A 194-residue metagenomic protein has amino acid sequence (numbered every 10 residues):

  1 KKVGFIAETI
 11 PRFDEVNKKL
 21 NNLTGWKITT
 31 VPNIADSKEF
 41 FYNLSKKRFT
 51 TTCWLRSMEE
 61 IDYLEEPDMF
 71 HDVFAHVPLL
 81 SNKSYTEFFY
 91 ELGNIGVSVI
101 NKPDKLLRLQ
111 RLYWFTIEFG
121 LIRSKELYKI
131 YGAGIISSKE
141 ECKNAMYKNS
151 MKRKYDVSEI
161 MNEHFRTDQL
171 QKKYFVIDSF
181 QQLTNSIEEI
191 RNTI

Functional and structural regions predicted by a protein language model:
K1-S84, I160-N162, K172-I194: The feature captures two recurrent sequence modes
E59-Q182: A contiguous, surface-oriented mixed alpha/beta subdomain in the mid-to-C-terminal portion of proteins that forms
